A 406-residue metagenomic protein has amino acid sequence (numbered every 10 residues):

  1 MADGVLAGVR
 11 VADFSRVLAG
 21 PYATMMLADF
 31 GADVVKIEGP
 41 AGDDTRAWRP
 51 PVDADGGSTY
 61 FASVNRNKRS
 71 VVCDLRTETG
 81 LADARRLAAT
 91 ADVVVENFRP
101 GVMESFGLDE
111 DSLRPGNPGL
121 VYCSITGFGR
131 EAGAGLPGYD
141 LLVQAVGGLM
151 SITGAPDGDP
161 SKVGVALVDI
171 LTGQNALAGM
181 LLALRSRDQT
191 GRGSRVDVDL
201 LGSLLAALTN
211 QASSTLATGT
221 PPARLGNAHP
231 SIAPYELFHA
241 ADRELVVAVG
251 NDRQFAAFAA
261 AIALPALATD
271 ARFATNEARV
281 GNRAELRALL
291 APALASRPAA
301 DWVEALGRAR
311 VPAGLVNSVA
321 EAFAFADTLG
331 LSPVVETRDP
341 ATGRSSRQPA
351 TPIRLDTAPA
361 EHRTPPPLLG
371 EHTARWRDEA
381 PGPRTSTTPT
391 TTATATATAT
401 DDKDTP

Functional and structural regions predicted by a protein language model:
M1-R192, T337, T364, L368 (+2 more regions): N-terminal helix-loop segment corresponding to the beta1-alpha1 unit of nucleotide/adenylate-binding folds
A41, G127-G129, L200-L205, D242 (+2 more regions): Glycine-rich beta-alpha junction loops
F61, L225-P230, Y235-E236, V247 (+2 more regions): Short Gly/Pro-enriched turn/cap motifs at secondary-structure boundaries
R130, D157-V165, D188-L204, A223-P230 (+1 more regions): Conserved Rossmann-fold dehydrogenase catalytic segment
G173-G193, A207-T218, A259-A266: Oxidoreductase and adenylate-handling cofactor-binding alpha/beta cores
A228-A309, A313, T385-T388: Aromatic-enriched alpha-helical interface/lid elements that frame and gate functional surfaces
R308-R363: A glycine-rich dinucleotide-binding beta-alpha-beta segment and adjacent secondary-structure elements that constitute
